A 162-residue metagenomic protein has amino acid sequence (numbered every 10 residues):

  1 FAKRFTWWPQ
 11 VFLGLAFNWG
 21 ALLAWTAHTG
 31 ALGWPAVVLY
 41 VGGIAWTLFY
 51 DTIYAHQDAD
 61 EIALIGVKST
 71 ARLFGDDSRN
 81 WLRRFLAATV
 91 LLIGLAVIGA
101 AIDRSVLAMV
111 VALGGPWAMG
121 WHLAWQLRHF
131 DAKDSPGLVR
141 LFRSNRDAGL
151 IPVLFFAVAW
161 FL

Functional and structural regions predicted by a protein language model:
F1-L162: Multi-pass alpha-helical membrane architecture of UbiA-family and related isoprenoid/lipid prenyltransferases
